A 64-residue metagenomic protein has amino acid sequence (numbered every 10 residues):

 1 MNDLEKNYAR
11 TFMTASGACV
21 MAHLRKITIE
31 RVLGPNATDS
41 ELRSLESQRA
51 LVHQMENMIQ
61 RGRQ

Functional and structural regions predicted by a protein language model:
M1-Q64: Intrinsic-disorder/low-complexity detector
